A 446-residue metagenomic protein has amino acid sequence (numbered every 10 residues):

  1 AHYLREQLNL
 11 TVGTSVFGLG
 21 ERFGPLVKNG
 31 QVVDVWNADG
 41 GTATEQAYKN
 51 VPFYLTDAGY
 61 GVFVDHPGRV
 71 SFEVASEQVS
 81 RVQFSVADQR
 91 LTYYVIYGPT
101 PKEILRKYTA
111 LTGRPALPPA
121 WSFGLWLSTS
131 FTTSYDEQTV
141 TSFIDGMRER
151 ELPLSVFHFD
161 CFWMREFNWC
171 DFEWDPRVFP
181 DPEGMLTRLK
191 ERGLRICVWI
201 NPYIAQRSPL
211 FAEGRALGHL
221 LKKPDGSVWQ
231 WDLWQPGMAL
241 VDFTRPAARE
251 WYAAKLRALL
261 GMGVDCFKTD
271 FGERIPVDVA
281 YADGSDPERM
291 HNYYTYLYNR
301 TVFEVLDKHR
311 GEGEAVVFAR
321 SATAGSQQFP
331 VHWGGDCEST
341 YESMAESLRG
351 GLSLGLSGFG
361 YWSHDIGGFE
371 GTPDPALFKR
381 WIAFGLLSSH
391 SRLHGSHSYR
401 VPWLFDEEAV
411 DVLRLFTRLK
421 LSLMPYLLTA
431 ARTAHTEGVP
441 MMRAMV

Functional and structural regions predicted by a protein language model:
A1-A120, S128-F131, E137-Q138, I144-E149 (+1 more regions): Catalytic and substrate-binding clefts that recognize carbohydrates or anionic sugar/phosphate headgroups
E45, S85, Y93-P101, L117 (+10 more regions): Catalytic cores of large soluble enzymes that bind and process phosphate-bearing ligands
K49-P52, A58-Y60, L91, F123 (+4 more regions): Residue-level detector of short, conserved catalytic/binding motifs and their immediate flanks
F53, Y108, M147, L189 (+3 more regions): A residue-level signal for conserved active-site and pocket-lining positions in enzyme catalytic cores
T112, I144, R148-E151, G193 (+6 more regions): Structural signal for hydrophobic packing residues in well-ordered secondary-structure cores of soluble enzyme domains
P118-P119, L152, R310-G313, G438-P440: Short helix-terminating capping/connector loops at secondary-structure junctions
P153-L413: Aromatic- and carboxylate-enriched substrate-binding clefts and catalytic-loop regions of carbohydrate-active enzymes
P402-V446: Glycan-recognition and catalytic regions of carbohydrate-active enzymes
